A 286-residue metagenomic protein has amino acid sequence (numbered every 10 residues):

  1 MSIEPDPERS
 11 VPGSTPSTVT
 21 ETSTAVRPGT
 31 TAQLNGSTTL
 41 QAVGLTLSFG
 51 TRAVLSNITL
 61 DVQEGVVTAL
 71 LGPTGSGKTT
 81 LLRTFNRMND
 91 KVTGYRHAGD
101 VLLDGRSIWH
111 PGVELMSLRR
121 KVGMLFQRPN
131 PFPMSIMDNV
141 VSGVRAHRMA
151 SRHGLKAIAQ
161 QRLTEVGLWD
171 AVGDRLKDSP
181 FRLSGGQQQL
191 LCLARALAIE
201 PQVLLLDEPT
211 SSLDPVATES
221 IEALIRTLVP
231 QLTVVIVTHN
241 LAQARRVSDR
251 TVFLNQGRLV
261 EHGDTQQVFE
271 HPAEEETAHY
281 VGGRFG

Functional and structural regions predicted by a protein language model:
G94-H97, S107-G123, A146, P230 (+1 more regions): ABC ATPase NBD coupling module
L102-S107, R152-D174: Conserved ABC ATPase "signature" region
D178-L183, Q187: Conserved ABC ATPase signature
E200: Conserved catalytic motifs of ABC-family nucleotide-binding domains
L204-D207: Catalytic Walker B motif of ABC-type/P-loop ATPase nucleotide-binding domains
H262-G263: ABC ATPase "signature
